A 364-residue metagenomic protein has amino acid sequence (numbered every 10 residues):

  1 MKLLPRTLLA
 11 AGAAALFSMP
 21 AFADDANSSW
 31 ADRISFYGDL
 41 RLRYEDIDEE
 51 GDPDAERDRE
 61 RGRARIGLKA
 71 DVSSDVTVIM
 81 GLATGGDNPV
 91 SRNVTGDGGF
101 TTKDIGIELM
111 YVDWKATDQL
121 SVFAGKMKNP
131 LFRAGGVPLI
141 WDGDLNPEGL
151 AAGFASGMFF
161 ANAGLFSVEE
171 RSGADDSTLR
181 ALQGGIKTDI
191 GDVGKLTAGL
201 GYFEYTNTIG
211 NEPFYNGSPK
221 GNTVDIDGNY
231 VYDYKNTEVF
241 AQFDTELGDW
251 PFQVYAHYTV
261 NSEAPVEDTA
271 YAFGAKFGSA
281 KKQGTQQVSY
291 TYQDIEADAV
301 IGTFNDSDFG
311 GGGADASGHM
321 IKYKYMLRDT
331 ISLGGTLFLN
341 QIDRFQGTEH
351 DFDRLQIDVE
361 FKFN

Functional and structural regions predicted by a protein language model:
R6-Y37, P53, K281-S289, D298-A299 (+1 more regions): Outer-membrane beta-barrel biogenesis signature
A21-S35, G67, D244-P251, G274-Q283 (+2 more regions): Secretion/assembly modules of Gram-negative surface proteins
A26-D48, S74-T77: Transmembrane beta-strand segments of Gram-negative outer membrane beta-barrel proteins
S35-R43, I79-A83, F123-M127, N162-F166 (+8 more regions): Transmembrane beta-strands of outer-membrane beta-barrel proteins
Y44-G62, A70-T117, L131-D142, A256 (+2 more regions): Surface-exposed loop and membrane-interface regions of Gram-negative outer-membrane beta-barrel proteins
K115-V122, V137-T285, L337, Q341-D343 (+1 more regions): Signature for the C-terminal beta-barrel architecture of outer-membrane proteins
G201, N211-D227, Q287-M326: Outer membrane beta-barrel transmembrane domains
F273-A275, I331, H350-N364: Outer-membrane beta-barrel "beta-signal"
